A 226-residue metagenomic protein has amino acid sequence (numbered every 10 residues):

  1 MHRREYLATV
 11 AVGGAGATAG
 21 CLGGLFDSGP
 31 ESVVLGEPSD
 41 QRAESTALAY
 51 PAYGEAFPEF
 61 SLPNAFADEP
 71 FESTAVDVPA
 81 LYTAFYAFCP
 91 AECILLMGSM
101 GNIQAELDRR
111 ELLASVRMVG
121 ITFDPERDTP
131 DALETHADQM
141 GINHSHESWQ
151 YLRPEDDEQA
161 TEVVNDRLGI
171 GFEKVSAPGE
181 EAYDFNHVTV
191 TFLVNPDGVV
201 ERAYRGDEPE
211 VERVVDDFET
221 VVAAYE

Functional and structural regions predicted by a protein language model:
M1-E226: Hydrophobic alpha-helical segments
